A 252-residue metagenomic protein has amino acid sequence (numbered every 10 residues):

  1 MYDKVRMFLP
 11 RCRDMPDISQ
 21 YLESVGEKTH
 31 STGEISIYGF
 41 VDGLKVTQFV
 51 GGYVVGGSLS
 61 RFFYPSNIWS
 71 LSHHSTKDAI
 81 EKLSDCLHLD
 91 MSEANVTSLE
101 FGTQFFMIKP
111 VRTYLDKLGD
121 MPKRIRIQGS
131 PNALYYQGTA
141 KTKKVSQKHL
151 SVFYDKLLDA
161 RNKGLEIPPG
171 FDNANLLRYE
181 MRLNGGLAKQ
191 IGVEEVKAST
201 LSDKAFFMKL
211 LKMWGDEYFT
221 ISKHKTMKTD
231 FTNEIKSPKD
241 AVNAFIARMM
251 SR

Functional and structural regions predicted by a protein language model:
M1-S251: Structured, helix-rich domain cores that form ligand/interaction pockets
